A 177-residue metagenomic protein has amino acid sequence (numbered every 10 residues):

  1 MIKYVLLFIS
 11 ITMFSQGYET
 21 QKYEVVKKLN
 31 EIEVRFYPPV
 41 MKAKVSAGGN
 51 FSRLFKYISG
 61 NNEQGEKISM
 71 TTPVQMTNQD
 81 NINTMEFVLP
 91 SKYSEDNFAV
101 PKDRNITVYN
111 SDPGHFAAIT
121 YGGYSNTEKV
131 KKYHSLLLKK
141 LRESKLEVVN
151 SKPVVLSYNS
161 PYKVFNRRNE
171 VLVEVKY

Functional and structural regions predicted by a protein language model:
M1-L7: Sec-dependent signal peptide recognition, specifically the positively charged N-region followed immediately by
I2, T12-Y177: A solvent-exposed interaction/effector surface
